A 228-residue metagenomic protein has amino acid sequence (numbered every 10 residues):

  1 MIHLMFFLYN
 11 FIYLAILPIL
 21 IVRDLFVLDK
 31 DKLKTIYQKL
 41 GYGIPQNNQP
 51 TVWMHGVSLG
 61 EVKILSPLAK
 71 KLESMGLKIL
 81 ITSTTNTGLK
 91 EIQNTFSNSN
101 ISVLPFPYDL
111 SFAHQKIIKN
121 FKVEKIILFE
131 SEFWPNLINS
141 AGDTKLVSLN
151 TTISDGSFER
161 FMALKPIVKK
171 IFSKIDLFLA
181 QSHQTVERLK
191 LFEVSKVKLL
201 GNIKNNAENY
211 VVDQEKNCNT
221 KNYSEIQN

Functional and structural regions predicted by a protein language model:
I2-Y37: A transmembrane-helix-recognition feature enriched in membrane-embedded lipid enzymes and envelope glyco-/phospholipid
I21, K30-L40, P45-Q214: Active-site and donor-binding regions of nucleotide-sugar-utilizing enzymes
N48-Q49, Y223-Q227: Phosphate-coordination loops involved in phosphoryl transfer and adenosine-cofactor binding
